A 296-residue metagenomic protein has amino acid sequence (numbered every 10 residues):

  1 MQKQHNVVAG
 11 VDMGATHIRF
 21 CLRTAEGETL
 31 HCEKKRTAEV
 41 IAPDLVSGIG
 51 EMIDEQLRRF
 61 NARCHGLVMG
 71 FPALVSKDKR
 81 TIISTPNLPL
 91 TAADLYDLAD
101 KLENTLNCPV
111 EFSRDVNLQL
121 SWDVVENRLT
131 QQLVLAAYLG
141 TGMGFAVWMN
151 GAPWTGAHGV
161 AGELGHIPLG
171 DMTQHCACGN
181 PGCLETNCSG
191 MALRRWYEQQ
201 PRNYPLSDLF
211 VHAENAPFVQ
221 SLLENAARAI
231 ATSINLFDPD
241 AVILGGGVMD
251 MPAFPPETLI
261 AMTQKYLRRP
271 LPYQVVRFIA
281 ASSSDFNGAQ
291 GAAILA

Functional and structural regions predicted by a protein language model:
M1-G66, V75-T81, D100, N104-C108 (+3 more regions): ATP-binding/phosphotransfer module of carbohydrate and carboxylate kinases, centering on a glycine-rich
T37-A38, L90, V160-E163: A short acidic/small-residue loop/turn micro-motif
R80-L95: A charged helix-plus-loop insertion that forms the helical arch/lid used to bind and gate nucleic-acid substrates
V110-D115: General beta-strand structural signal in soluble alpha/beta enzymes
N117-L120: Short acidic loop-to-helix transition motifs that present clustered carboxylates
R128-N187: Glycine-rich phosphate-binding loop of actin/hexokinase-like ATP-binding domains
